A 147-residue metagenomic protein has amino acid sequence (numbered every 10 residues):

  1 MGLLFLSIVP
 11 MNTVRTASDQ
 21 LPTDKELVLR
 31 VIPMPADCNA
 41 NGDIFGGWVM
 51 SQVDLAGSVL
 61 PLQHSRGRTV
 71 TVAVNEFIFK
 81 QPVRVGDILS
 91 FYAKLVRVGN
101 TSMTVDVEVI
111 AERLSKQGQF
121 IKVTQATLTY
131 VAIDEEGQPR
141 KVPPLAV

Functional and structural regions predicted by a protein language model:
M1-G2, Q119: Intrinsically disordered, low-complexity Ser/Thr/Pro-rich tracts
L3-P10: Short, positively charged and aromatic/hydrophobic N-terminal segments
L4, I44, S90-F91: Intrinsic disorder/low-structure terminal segments
N12-A73, V131-V147: Hot-dog-fold acyl-thioester-processing enzymes
T13-V14, T23-L29, R84-I88, V96-V147: HotDog/MaoC-like acyl-thioester-processing domains
V72-P82, S90-L95: Conserved interaction-surface patches within small, structured recognition/assembly domains
